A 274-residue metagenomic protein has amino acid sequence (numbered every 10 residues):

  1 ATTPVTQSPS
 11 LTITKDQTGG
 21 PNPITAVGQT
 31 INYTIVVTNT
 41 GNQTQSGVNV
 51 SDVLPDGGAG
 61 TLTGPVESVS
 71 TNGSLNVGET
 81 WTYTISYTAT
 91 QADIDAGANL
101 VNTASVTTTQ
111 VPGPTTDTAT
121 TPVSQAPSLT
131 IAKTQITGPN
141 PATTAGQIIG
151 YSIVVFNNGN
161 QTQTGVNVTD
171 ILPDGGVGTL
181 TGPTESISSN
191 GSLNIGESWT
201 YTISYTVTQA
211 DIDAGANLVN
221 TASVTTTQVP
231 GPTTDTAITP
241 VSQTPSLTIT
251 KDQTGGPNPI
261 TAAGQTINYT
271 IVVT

Functional and structural regions predicted by a protein language model:
A1-T274: Exported/extracytosolic protein signature
